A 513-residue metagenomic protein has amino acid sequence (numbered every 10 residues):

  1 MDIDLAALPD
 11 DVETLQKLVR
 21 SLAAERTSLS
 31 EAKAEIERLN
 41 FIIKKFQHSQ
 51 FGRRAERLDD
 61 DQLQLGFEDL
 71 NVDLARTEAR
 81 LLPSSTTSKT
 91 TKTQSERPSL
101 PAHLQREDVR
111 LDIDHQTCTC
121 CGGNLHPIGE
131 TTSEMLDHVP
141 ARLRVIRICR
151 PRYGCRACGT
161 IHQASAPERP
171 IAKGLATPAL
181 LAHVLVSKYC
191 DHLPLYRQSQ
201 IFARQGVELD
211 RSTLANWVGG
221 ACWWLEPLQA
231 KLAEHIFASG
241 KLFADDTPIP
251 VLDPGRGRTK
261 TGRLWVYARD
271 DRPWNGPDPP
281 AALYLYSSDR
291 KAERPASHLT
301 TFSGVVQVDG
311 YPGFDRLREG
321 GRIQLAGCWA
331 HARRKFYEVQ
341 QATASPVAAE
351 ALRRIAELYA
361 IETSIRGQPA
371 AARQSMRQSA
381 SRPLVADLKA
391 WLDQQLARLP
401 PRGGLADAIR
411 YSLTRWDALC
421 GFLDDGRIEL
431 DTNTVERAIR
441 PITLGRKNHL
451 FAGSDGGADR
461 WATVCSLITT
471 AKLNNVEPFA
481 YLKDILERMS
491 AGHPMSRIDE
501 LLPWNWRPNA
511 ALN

Functional and structural regions predicted by a protein language model:
M1-L175, F243-A244, P250, W274 (+2 more regions): Short, flexible loop/hinge motifs at secondary-structure junctions
D2, A6, D73, Q94-S99 (+4 more regions): Catalytic center-proximal scaffold of phosphoryl-transfer enzymes
